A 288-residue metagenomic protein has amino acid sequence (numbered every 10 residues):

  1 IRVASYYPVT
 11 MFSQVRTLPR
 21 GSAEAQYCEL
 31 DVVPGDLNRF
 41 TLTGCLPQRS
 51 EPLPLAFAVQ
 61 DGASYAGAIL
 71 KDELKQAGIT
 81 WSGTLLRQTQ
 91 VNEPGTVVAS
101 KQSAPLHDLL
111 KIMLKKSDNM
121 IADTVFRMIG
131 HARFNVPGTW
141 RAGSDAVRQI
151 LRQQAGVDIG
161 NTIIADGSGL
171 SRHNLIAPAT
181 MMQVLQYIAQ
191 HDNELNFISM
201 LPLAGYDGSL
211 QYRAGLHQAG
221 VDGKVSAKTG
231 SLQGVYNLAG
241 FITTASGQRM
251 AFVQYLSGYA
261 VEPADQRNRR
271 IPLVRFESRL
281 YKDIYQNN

Functional and structural regions predicted by a protein language model:
I1-I159, R279, D283-N287: Conserved serine DD-peptidase/penicillin-binding transpeptidase domain and beta-lactam-recognizing active-site
F126-N288: Small-residue-rich helix-loop
